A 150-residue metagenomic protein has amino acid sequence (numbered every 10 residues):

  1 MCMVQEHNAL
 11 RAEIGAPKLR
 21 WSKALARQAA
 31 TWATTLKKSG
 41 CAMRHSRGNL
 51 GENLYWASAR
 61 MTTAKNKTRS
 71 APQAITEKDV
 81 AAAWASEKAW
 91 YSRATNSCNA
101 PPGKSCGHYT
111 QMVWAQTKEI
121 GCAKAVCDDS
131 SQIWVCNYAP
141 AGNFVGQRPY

Functional and structural regions predicted by a protein language model:
M1-G51: Short, well-ordered surface patches within globular domains
N49-Y150: A well-ordered secondary-structure block
